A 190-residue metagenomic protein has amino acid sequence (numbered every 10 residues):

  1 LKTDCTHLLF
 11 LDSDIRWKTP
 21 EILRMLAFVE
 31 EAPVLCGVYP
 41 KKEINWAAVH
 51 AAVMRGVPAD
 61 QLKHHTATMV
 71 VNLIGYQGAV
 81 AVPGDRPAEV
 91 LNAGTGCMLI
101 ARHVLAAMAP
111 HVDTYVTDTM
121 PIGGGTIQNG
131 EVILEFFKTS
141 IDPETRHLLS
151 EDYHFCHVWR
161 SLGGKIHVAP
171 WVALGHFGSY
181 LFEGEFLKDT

Functional and structural regions predicted by a protein language model:
L1-K2, H157: Short, conserved alpha-helix that lines the donor NDP-sugar binding/gating region of sugar-transfer enzymes
T3-D4, E30: Active-site charged/polar residues at nucleotide-handling catalytic sites that mediate phosphoryl, nucleotidyl
C5-R16: Short beta-strand-to-loop acidic/aromatic patch adjacent to the donor-nucleotide binding site
H7, A32-V34, I166: Short, Asp-centered acidic motifs that coordinate Mg2+ and/or phosphate in catalytic or ligand-binding sites
L11-S13, V38-P40, W171: Active-site-proximal beta-strand/loop segments in catalytic clefts of secreted hydrolases
K18-K138: Conserved catalytic core of nucleotide-sugar-dependent glycosyltransferases
P110-T190: C-terminal catalytic/acceptor-binding lobe
